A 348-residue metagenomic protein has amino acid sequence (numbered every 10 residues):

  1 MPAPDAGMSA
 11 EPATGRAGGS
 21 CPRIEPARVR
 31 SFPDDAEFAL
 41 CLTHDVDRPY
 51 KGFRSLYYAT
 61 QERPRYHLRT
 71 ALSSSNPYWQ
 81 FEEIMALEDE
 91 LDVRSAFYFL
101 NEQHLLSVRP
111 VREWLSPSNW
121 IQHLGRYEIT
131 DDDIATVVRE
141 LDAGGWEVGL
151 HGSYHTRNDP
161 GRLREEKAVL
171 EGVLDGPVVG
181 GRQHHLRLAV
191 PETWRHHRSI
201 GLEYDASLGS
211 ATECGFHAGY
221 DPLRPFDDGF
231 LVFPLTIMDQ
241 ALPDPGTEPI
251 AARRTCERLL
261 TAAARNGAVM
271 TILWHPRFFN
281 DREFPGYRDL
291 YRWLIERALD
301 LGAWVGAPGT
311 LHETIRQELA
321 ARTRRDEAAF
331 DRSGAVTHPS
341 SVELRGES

Functional and structural regions predicted by a protein language model:
M1-F233, I250-I272, D281-S348: Catalytic alpha-helical scaffold of carbohydrate-active enzymes acting on polysaccharides/glycoconjugates
F230-G246, W274-R277: Active-site clefts of carbohydrate-active enzymes
